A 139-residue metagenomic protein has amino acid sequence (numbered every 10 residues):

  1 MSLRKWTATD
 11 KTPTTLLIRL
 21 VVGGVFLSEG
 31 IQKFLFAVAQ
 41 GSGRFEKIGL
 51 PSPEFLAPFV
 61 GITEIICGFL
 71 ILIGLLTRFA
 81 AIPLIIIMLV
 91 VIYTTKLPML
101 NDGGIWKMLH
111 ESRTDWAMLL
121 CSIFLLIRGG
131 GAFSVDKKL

Functional and structural regions predicted by a protein language model:
M1-F36, E54-I62, I66-F69, I73-L139: Extended, low-polarity transmembrane helix blocks
V38-P51, R78: Short juxtamembrane and helix-loop transition motifs at transmembrane-helix boundaries in membrane proteins
